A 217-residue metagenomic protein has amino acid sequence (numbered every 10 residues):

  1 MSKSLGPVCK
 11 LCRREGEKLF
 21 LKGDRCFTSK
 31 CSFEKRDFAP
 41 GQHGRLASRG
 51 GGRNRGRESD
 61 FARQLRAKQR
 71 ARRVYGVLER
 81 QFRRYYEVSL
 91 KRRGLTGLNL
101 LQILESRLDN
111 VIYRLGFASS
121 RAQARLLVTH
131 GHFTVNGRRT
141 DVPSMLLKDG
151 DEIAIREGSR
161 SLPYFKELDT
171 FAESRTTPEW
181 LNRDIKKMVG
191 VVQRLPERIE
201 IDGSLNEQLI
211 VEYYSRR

Functional and structural regions predicted by a protein language model:
M1-L115, R139-R217: Ferredoxin-like alpha/beta domains used as RNA- or RNAP-binding modules
R114, A118-Q123: Internal active-site segments that recognize and position negatively charged phosphoryl groups and nucleotide moieties
R121, L127-V128, L147: Short, well-ordered loop/turn sites that connect or cap secondary structure elements
G131-V135, R139-D141: Glycine- and Gly-Pro-enriched alpha-helical subdomains that act as flexible, kink-prone "lid/hinge" or packing modules
